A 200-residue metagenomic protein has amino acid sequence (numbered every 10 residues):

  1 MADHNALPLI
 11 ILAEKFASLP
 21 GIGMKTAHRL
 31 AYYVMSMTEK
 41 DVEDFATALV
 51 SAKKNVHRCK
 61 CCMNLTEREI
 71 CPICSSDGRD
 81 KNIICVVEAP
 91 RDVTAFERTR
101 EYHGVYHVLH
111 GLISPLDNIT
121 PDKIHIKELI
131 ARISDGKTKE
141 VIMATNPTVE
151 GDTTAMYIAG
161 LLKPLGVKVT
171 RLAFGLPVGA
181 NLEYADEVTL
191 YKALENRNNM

Functional and structural regions predicted by a protein language model:
A2-L9, S18, H28-V93: Cys/His-rich Zn2+-binding cysteine-cluster or related metal-binding knuckle/ribbon modules and their
H4, M37, D41, D117-P121 (+2 more regions): Catalytic cores of large soluble enzymes that bind and process phosphate-bearing ligands
I10-E14, H28-Y32, E43, T47 (+6 more regions): Solvent-exposed alpha-helical segments within well-ordered globular domains of core cellular machineries
K15, L19, M37, A52-N55 (+10 more regions): Conserved, well-folded catalytic cores of nucleic-acid-processing and energy-transducing macromolecular machines
A27, S76-T145: Extended interfacial segments that mediate partner engagement and assembly in macromolecular machines
D41, A46-S51, K60, P72-I73 (+6 more regions): Core recognition of P-loop NTPase motor domains used across DNA-transaction enzymes
I130-I142, P147-M200: Long C-terminal interaction/binding lobes of large macromolecular proteins
